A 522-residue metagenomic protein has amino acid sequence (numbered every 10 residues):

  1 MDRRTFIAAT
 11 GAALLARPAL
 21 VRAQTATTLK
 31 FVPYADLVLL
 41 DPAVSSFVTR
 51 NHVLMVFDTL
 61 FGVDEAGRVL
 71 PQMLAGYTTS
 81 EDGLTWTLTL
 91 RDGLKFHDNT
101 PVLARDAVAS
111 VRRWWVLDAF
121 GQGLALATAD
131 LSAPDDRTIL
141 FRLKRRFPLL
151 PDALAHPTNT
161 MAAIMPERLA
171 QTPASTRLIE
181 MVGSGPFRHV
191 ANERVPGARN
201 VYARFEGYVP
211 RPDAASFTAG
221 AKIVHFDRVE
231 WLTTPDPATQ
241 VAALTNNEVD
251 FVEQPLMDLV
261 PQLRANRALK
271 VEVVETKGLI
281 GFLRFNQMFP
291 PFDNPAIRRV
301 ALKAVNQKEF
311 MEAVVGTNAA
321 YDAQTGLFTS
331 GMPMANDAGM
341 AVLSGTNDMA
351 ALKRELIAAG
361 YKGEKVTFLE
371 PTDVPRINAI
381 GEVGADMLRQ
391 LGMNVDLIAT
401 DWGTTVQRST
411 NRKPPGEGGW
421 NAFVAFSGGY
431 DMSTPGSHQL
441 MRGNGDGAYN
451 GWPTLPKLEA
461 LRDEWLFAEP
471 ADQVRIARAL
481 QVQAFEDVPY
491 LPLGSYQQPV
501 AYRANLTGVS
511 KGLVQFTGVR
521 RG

Functional and structural regions predicted by a protein language model:
V32-E81, R112, V182, P492: N-terminal lobe/hinge region of extracytoplasmic solute-binding protein
A35-N51, M73-L74, T100, L150-N159 (+4 more regions): A structural "hinge/loop" feature
T89, G123-A170, A174-E193: Surface-exposed binding/hinge segments that line and control ligand-binding clefts or catalytic entry sites
F187, A319-A358, V374-A379: Structural transition elements
A198, D236-P237, P255-D258, K353-S427 (+2 more regions): Ligand/substrate-recognition segments at binding pockets and active sites
P210-Q262, N394: Ligand-site clamp/hinge motif
M288, F292-M332, A379-I380, Q483-G494: Periplasmic-binding protein-like
R299, G345, D396-Q407, P435-A504 (+1 more regions): Extracytoplasmic/peripheral linker and loop segments enriched in polar/acidic and small residues with frequent Thr/Pro
